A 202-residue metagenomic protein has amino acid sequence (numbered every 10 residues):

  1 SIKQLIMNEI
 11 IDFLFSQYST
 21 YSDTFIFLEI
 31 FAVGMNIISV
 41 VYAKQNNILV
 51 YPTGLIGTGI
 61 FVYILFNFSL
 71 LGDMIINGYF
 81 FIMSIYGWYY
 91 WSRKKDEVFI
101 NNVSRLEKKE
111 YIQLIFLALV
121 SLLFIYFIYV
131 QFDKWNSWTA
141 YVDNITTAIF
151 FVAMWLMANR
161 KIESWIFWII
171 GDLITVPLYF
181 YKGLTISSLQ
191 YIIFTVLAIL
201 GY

Functional and structural regions predicted by a protein language model:
I2-I26: Short, strongly hydrophobic alpha-helical membrane anchors
N36, E110-Y129, T195-A198: Hydrophobic core of alpha-helical transmembrane segments in multi-pass integral membrane proteins
V41-P52, W155-F167: Membrane-helix interface "capping/anchor" motifs
Y63-D73, V130-N136, F180-I186: Helix-coil boundary and interhelical linker segments in multi-pass alpha-helical membrane proteins
G78-D96: Membrane-water interface of transmembrane alpha-helices
V98-Q113: Juxtamembrane helix-capping/reentrant segments at transmembrane boundaries
F124-F132, N144-I162: Alpha-helical transmembrane segments in multipass membrane proteins, preferentially the mid-helix core
S164-I169, I174, L178-Y202: C-terminal transmembrane-bundle signature of multipass membrane proteins, characterized by strong activation on
